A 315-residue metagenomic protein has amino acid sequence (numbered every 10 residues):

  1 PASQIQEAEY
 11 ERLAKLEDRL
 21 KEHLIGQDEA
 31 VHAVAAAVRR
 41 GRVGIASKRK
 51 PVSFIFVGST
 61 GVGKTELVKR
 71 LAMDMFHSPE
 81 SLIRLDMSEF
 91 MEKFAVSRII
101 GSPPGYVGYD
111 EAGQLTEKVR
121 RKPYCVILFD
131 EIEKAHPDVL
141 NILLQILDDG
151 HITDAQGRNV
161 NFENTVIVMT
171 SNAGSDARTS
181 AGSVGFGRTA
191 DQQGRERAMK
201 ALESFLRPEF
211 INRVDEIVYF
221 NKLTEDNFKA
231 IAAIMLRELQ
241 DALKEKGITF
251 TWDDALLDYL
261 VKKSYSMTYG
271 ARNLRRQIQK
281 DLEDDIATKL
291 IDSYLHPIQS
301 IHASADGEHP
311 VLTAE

Functional and structural regions predicted by a protein language model:
P1-E315: AAA+ P-loop NTPase nucleotide-binding core of proteostasis motors
